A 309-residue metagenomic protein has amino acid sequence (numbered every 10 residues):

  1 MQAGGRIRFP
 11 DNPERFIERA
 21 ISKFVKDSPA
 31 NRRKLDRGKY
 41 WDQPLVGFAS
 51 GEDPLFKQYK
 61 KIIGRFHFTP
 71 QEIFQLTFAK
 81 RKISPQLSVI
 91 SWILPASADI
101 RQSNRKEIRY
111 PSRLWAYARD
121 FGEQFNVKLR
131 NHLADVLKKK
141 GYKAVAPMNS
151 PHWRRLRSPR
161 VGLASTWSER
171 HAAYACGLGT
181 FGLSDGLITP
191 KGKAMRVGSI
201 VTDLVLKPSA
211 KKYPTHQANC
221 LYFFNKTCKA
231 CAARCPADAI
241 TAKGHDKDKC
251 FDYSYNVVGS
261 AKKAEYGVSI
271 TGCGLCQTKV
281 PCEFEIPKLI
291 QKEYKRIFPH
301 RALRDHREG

Functional and structural regions predicted by a protein language model:
Q2-R113, Y117-R119: Non-catalytic, usually N-terminal nucleic-acid engagement modules in DNA/RNA processing proteins
I108-R304: Catalytic cores of enzyme domains
H306-G309: Long, low-complexity, intrinsically disordered segments
